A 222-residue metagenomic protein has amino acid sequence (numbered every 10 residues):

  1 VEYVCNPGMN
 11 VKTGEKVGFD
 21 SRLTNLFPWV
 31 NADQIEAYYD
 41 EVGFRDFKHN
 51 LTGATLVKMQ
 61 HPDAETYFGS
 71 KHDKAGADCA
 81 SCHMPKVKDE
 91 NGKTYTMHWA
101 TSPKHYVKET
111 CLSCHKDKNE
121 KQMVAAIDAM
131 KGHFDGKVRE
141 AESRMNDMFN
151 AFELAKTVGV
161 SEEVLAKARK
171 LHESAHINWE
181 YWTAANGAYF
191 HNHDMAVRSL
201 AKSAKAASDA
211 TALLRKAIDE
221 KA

Functional and structural regions predicted by a protein language model:
V1-S81, P85-K221: Primarily the internal scaffold of c-type cytochrome electron-transfer domains, especially repeated/multiheme c-type
